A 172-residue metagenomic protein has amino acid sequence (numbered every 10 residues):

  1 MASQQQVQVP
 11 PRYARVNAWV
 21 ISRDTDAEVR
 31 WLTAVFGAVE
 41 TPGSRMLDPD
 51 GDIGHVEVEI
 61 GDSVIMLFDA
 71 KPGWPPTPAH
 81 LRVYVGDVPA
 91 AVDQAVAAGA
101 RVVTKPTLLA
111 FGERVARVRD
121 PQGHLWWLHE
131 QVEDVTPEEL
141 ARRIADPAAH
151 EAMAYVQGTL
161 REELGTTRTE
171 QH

Functional and structural regions predicted by a protein language model:
A2-P11, V92-H172: Vicinal oxygen chelate
S3, Q8-Y13, W19-V64: Core segments of cupin and vicinal oxygen chelate
R15-R23, D52-E59, A70-V96, R114-R119: Vicinal oxygen chelate
S44-D48, A70, T107-L108: Short, solvent-exposed loop/turn elements at beta->coil junctions and helix N-caps that rim active or binding pockets
S63-M66, G123-L125: Short, charged/polar, Gly/Pro-enriched secondary-structure boundary elements
M66-L67, T104: Hydrophobic residues in well-ordered beta-strands that form the structural core
F68-A70, H129: Active-site-proximal beta-strand/loop segments in catalytic clefts of secreted hydrolases
